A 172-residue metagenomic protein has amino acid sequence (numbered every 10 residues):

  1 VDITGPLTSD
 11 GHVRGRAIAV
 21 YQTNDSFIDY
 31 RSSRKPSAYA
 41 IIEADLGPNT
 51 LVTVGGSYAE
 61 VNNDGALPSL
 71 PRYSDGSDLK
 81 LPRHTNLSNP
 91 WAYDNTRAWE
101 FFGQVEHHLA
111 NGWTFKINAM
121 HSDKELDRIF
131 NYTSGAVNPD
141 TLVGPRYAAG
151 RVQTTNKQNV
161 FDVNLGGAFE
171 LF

Functional and structural regions predicted by a protein language model:
V1-A66, W91-A110: Transmembrane beta-barrel wall of Gram-negative outer-membrane proteins
D10, Y30, P82-H84, G112 (+1 more regions): Surface-exposed loop/turn and secondary-structure junction residues enriched for glycine/proline
D29, L51-S88, H121, E125-A136 (+1 more regions): Outer-membrane beta-barrel and related beta-rich outer-membrane complex signature in Gram-negative bacteria
R31-K35, S77-K80, A92-A98, G144 (+1 more regions): Transmembrane beta-barrel outer-membrane domains
Y39-E43, D78-L79, D140-T141: Short alpha-helical linear motifs
Y39-I41, R83-A136: Extended alpha-helical regions
A110, K116-F172: Replace "related TpsB outer-membrane translocases also match" with "some related outer-membrane beta-barrels such as
